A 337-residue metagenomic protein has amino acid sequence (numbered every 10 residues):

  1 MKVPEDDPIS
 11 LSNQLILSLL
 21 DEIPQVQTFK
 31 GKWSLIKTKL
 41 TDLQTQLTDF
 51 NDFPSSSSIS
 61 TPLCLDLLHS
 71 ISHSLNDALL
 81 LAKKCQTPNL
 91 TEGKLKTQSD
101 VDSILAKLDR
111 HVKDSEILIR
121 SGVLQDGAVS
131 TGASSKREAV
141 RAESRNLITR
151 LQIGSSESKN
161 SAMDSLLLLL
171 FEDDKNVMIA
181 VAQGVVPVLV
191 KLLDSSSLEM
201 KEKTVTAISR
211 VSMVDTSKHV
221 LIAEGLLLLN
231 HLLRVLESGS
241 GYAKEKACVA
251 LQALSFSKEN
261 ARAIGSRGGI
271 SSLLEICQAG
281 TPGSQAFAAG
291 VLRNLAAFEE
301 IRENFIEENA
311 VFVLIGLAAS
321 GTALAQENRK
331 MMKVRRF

Functional and structural regions predicted by a protein language model:
M1-F337: Long amphipathic alpha-helical tracts in eukaryotic proteins
